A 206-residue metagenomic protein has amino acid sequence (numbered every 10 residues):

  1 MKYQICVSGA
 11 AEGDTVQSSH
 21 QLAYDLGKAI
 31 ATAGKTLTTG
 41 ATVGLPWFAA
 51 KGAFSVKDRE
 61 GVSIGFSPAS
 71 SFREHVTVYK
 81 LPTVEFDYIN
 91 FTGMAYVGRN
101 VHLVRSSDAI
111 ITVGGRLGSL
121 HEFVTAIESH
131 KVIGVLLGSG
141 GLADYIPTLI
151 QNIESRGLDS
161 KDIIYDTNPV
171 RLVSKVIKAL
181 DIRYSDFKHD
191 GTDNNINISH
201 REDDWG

Functional and structural regions predicted by a protein language model:
M1-G9, V16-Q17, D166-G206: SAM-dependent methyltransferases
C6-V7, T39, G65, V135: Structural beta-sheet core signal
G13, L22-A33, V43-F123: Acidic/glycine-enriched connector segments
G34-L37, V62, S160-I163: Short active-site oxyanion
I64-S67, L120-E122, E128-T148: Short, acidic/small-residue loops that bind anionic groups at enzyme active sites
Y79-E85, Q151-D159: Short, conserved catalytic or adaptor-binding loops enriched in Gly and charged residues
I89-M94, S160-K175: Short acidic-hydrophobic, aromatic-tinged amphipathic segments that line or gate anion-handling sites
F91-G134, I182-G206: Active-site/ligand-binding-proximal alpha/beta "capping" segment
